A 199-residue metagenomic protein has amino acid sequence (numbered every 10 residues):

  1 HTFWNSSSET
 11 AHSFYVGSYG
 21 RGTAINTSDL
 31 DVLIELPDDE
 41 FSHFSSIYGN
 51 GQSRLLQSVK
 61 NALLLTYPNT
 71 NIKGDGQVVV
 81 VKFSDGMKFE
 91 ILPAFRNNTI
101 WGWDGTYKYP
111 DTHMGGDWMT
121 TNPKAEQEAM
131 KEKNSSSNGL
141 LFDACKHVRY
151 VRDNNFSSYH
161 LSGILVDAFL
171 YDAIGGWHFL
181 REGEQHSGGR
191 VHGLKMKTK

Functional and structural regions predicted by a protein language model:
H1-F14, C145: Helical scaffold of the NTase/Pol beta-like nucleotidyltransferase catalytic core
H1-S6, I34-V81: Metal-dependent nucleotidyltransferase catalytic core
T10-G17, T70-K73: A short acidic/basic microdomain associated with nuclease active sites
S18-T23, I91-P93: Amphipathic, interaction-prone secondary-structure segments
R21-T27, K82: Short glycine-biased active-site loop of nucleotidyltransferases that positions the nucleotide triphosphate and helps
I25-N26, H43-S46, G102-W103: Short, solvent-exposed loop/turn and secondary-structure capping segments
N26-E35: Short coil-to-beta-strand
K60, Y67-T198: Catalytic cores of NTP-dependent nucleotidyl/adenyl transfer enzymes across multiple folds
